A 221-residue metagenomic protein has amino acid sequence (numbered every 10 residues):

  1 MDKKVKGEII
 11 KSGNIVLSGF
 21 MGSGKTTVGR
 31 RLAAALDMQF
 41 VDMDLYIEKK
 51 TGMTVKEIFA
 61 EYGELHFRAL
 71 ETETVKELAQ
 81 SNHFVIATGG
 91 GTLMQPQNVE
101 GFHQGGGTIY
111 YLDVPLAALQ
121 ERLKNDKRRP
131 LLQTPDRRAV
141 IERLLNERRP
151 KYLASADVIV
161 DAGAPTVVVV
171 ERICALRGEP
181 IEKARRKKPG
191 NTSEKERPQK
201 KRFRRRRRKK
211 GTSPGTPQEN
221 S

Functional and structural regions predicted by a protein language model:
D2-I10, R31, A35, P150-S221: NTP-dependent small-molecule kinase module
L17: Hydrophobic anchor at the beta1->P-loop junction of P-loop NTPases
F20: P-loop (Walker A) phosphate-binding loop of NTP-binding proteins
S23: ATP-binding Walker
T26: Walker A/P-loop
M43-H103, R129: ATP-dependent small-molecule kinase phosphotransfer cores that center on conserved nucleotide phosphate-binding segments
G90-T92, P115-A117, P165: Short glycine-rich anion-binding loops that position phosphate/pyrophosphate groups of nucleotides and phosphorylated
G105-R149: A glycine- and Lys/Arg-enriched "phosphate-lid" helix/loop adjacent to the NTP-binding pocket of small-molecule kinases
